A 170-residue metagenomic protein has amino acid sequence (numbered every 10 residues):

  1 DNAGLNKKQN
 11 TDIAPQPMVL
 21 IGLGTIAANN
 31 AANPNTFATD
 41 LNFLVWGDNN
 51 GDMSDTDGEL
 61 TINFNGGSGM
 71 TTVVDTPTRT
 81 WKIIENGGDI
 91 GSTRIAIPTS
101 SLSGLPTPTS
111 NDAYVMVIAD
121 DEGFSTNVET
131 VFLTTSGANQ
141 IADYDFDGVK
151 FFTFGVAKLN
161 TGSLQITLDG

Functional and structural regions predicted by a protein language model:
D1-T71: Catalytic cores of secreted or luminal carbohydrate-active enzymes
P34-T36, L105-P108, D143-D145: A general structural signal for short secondary-structure junctions and capping/turn motifs
L44, I95-I97, M116, F152-F154: Generic structural hydrophobic/aromatic packing signal, biased to beta-strands
F64-Y114, D120: Proteolytic processing hotspots in large secreted/extracellular or virion-associated proteins and select intracellular
D120-S125, K158: Acidic glycine-/aspartate-rich tracts in secreted/extracellular proteins
N127-A138: Solvent-exposed serine/threonine-rich low-complexity stretches and specific carbohydrate-binding patches
A138-G162: C-terminal beta-strand-rich structural cap/linker in extracellular carbohydrate-active enzymes
Q165-G170: Short, solvent-exposed loop/edge segments of extracellular or virion-exposed proteins
